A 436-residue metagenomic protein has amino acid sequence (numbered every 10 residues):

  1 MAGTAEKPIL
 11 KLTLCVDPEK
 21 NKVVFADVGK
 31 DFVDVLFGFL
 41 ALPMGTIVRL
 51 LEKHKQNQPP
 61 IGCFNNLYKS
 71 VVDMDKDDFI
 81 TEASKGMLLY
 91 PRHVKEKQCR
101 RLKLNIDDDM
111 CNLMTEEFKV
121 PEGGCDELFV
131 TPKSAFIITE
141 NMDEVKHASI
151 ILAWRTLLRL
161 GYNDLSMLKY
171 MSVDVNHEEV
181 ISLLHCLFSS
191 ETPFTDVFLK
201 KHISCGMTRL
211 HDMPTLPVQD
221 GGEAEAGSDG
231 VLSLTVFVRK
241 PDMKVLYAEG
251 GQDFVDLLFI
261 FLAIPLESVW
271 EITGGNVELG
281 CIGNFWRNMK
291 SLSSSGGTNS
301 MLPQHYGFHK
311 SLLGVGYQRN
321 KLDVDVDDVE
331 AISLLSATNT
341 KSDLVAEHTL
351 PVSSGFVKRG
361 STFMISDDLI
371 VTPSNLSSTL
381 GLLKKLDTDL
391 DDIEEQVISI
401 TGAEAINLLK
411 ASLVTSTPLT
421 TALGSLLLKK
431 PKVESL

Functional and structural regions predicted by a protein language model:
M1-L436: Long, position-biased, composition-driven segments near the start of the mature protein
